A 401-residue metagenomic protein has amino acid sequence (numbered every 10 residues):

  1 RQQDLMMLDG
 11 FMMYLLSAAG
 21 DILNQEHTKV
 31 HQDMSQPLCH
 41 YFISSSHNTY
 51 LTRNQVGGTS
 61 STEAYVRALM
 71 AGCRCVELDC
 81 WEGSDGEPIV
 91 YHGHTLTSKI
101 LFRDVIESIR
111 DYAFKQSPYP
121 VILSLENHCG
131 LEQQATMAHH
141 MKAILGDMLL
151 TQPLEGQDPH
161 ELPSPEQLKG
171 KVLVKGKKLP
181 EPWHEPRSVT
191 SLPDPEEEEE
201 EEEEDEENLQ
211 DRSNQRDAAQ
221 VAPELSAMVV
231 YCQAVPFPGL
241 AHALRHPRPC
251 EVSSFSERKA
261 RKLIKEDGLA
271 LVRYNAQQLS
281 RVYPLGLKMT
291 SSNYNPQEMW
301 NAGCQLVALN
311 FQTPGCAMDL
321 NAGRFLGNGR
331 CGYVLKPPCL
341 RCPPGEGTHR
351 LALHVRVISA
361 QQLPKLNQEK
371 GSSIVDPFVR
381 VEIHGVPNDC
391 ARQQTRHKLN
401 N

Functional and structural regions predicted by a protein language model:
R1-S35, R258-Q394: Acidic, S/T/P/G-rich intrinsically disordered/coiled linkers that flank and lead into C2-type membrane-binding modules
Q2-L5, Q32, Q55-T59, E63 (+15 more regions): Intrinsic disorder
Y14, D21-I22, T49-T52, S61 (+13 more regions): Eukaryotic short linear interaction motifs
A18, S45-N48, A68-G72, V76 (+16 more regions): Generic recognition of well-structured, leucine-rich alpha-helical segments and adjacent helix-turn regions within
M34-H160, Q167-G170, G176, P182-W183 (+2 more regions): Chitinase-like catalytic core of GlcNAc-active glycosidases
F42-S44, S124, K175, Y283 (+3 more regions): Residues in well-ordered beta-strands of folded domains
W81, K175-P337: C-terminal active-site rim and adjoining tail of enzyme catalytic domains
I89-Y119, A143-M148, Q152-E155, E161-P163 (+5 more regions): Peripheral membrane lipid-binding modules
